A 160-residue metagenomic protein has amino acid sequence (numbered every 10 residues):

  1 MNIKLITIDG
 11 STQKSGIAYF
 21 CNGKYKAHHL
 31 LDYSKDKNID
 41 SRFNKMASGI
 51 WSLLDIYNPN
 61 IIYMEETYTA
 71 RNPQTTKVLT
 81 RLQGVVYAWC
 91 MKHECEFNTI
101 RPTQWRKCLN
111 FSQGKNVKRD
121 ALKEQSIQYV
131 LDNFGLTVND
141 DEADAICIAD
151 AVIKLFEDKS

Functional and structural regions predicted by a protein language model:
M1-S160: Phosphate- and other anionic-substrate recognition elements at nucleic-acid/protein interfaces
